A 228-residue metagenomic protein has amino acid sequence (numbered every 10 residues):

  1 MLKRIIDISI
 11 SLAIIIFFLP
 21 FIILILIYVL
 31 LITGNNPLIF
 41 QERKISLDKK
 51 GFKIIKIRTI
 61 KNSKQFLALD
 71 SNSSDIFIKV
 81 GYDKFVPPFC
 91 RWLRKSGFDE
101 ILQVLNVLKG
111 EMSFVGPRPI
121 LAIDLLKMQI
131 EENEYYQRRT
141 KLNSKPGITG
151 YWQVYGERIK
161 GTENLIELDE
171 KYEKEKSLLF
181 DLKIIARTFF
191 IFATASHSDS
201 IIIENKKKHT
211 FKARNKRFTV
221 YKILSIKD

Functional and structural regions predicted by a protein language model:
M1-K64, L178-D228: A hydrophobic, helix-centered structural microdomain
I16, L93-S96, N143: Glycosyltransferase donor-binding loop in the core domain
P37, L102-D228: Hydrophobic structural segments characteristic of membrane proteins
L38-F85, I148-E167: Short, glycine-rich, amphipathic interfacial segments at transmembrane boundaries or analogous
K84, S96-D99, S177: Residue-level signal for the nucleotide or nucleotide-sugar donor/cofactor binding architecture
F89-S96, E170-K174: Short, well-ordered beta-strand elements within core beta-sheets of diverse protein domains
W92-N106: Short acidic-aromatic low-complexity motifs
